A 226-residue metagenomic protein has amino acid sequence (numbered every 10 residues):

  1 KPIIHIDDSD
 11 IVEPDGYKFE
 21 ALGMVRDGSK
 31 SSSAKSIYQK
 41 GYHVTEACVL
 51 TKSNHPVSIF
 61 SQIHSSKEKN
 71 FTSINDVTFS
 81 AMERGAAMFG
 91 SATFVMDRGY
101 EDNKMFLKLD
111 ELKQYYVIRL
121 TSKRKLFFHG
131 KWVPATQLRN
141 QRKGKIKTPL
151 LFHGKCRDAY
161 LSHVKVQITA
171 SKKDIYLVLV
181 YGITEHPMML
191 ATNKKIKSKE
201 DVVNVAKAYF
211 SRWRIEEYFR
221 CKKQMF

Functional and structural regions predicted by a protein language model:
K1-P2, D15-Y17, L50-F226: Single, function-defining residue in the core of a domain
K1-S53, K165: Active-site-proximal, Lys/Arg-enriched surface segment that forms a nucleic-acid-binding/basic interface patch
